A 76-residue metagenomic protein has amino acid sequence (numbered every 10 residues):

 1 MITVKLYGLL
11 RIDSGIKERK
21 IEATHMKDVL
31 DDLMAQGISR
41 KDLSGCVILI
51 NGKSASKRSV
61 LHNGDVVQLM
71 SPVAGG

Functional and structural regions predicted by a protein language model:
M1-G75: Ubiquitin-like/PB1-type beta-grasp interaction modules and other compact soluble beta-rich domains
